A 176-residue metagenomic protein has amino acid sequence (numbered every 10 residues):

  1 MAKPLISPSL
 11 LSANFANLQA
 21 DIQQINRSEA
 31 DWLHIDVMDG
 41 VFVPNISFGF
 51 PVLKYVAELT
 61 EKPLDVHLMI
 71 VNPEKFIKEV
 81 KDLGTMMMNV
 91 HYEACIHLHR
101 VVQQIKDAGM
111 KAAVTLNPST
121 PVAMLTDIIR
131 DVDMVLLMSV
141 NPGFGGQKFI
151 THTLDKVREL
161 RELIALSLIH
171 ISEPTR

Functional and structural regions predicted by a protein language model:
M1-M87, C95-H97, A112, L125-V132 (+2 more regions): Conserved N-terminal beta1-alpha1 strand-loop-helix module at the mouth
H91-C95, V101, R161-L166: Metal-dependent enolase-superfamily TIM-barrel catalytic cores that perform enediolate-based chemistry
Y92, P142-H152, I164: Flexible, gly/pro- and Lys/Arg-enriched active-site loops
K106: Anion (oxyanion) recognition and catalysis
G109: Short glycine-rich hinge loops at helix-strand junctions in the catalytic core of two-component histidine kinases
S167-R176: Residue-level detector of conserved catalytic or cofactor/ligand-binding positions in enzyme active sites
